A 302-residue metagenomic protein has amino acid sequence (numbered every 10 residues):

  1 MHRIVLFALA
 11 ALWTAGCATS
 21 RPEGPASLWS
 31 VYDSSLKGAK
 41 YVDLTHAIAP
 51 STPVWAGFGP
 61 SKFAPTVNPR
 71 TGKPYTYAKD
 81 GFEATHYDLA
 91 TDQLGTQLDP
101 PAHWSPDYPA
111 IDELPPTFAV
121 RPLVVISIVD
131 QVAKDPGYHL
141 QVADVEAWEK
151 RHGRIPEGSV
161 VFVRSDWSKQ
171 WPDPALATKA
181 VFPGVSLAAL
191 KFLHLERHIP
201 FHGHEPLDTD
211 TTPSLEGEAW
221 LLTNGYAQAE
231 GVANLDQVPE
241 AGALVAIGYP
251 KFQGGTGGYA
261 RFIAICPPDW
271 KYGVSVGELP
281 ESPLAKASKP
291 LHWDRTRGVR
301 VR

Functional and structural regions predicted by a protein language model:
I4-V5, E83: Generic detector of short alpha-helix boundary/capping microenvironments and adjacent low-complexity segments
V5-A15: Bacterial N-terminal signal peptides
A18-R302: Active-/binding-site microenvironments in catalytic and ligand-binding cores
